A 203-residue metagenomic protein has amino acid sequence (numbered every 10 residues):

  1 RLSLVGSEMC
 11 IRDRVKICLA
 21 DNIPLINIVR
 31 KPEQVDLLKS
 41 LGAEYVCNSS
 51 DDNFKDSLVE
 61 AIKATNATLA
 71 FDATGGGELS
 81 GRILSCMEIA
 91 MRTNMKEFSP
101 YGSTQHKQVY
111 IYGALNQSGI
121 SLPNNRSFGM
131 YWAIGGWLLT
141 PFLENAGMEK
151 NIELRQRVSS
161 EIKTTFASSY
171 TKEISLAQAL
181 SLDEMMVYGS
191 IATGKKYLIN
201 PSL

Functional and structural regions predicted by a protein language model:
R1-G6, C10-I11: Single conserved hydrophobic/aromatic residue that forms the stacking wall/gate of nucleotide- or nucleobase-binding
V5-G6, D21, L41-G42, Q105 (+1 more regions): Short, structured coil segments at secondary-structure junctions
D13-I17: Rossmann-fold NAD(P)-dependent oxidoreductase module
L19-F98: Adenosine-nucleotide cofactor-binding segment
Y45-V46, V109, I134, E173: Conserved beta-strand scaffold positions in the cores of enzyme catalytic domains, especially in NTP/NDP-utilizing
K55-V59, K63, G113-K172: C-terminal substrate-binding/catalytic core of Rossmann-like NAD(P)-dependent dehydrogenases/reductases
A70-A73, T104-A114: Extended hydrophobic secondary-structure segments that form protein cores and membrane-embedded regions
L84, A90-M95, T140-L203: C-terminal hydrophobic helical "lid"/dimerization subdomain of Rossmann-like NAD(P)H-dependent oxidoreductases
